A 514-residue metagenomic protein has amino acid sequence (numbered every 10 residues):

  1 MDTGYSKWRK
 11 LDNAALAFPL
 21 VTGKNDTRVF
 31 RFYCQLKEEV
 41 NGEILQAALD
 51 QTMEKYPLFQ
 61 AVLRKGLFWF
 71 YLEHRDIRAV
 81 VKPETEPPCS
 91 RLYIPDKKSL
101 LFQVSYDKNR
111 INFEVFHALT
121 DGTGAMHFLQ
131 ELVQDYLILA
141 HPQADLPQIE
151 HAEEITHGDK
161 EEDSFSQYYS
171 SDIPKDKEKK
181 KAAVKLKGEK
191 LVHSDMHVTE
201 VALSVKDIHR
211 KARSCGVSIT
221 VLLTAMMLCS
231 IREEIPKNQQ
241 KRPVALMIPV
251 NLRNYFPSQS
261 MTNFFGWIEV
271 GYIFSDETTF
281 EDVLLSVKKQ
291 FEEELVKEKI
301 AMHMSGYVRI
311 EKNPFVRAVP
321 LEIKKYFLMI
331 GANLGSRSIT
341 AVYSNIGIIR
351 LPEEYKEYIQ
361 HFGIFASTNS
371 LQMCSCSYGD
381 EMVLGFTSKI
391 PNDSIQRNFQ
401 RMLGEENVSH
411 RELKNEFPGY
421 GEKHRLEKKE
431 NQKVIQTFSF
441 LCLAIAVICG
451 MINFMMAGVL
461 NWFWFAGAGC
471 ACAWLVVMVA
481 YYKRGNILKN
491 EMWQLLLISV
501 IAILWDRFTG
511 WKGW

Functional and structural regions predicted by a protein language model:
M1-F68, I77-Q103, E233-H424: Acyl-thioester-dependent acyl-group transfer interface
D2-N13, D107, L119-H127, E131-R210 (+1 more regions): Non-catalytic, low-complexity flexible loops and terminal extensions
K37-Y56, E114-Q130, E200-P236, L384-F386 (+1 more regions): Acyl activation and transfer enzymes in specialized metabolism, enriched for ANL adenylate-forming modules
E422-G458: Membrane-associated alpha-helix detector
C449-V479: Short alpha-helical packing/oligomerization segments
L488-L496: Cytoplasmic-side transmembrane-helix entry/capping segments in multi-pass membrane proteins
L496-I503: Small-residue-rich segments of transmembrane alpha-helices in multi-pass membrane proteins, especially helix faces
L504-W514: Juxtamembrane boundary at the C-terminal end of a transmembrane helix
